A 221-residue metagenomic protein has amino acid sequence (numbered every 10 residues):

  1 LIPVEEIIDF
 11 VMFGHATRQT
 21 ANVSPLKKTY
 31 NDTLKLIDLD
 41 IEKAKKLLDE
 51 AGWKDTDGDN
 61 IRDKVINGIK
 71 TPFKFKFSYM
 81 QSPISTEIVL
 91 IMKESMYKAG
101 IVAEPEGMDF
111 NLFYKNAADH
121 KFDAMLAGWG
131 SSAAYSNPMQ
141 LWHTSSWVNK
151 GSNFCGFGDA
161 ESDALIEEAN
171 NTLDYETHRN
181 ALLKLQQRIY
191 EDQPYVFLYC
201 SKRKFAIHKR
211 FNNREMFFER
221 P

Functional and structural regions predicted by a protein language model:
L1-L36, D40-K45, P83-K93, K115-P221: Detector for C-terminal structural segments
D55: Acidic, divalent-cation-chelating loop motifs in proteins
D59: Acidic carboxylate motifs that coordinate Ca2+ or other divalent cations, activating on Asp/Glu
T71-Q81, A103-E106, D123: Short, well-ordered beta-strand elements
G100: Short glycine-rich hinge loops at helix-strand junctions in the catalytic core of two-component histidine kinases
P105-K115: Short helix-initiation/N-cap motifs at beta->coil->alpha
